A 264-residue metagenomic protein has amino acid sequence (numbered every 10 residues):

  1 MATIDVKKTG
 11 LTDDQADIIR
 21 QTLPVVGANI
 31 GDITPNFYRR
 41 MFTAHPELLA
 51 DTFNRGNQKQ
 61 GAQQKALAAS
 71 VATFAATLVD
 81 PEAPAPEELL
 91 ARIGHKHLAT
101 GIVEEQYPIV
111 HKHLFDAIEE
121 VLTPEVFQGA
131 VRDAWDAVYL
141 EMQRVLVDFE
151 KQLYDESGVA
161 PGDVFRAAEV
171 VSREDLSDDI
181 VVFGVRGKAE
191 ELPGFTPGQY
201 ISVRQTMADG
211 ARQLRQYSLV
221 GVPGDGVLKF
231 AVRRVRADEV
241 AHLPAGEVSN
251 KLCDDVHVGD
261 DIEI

Functional and structural regions predicted by a protein language model:
M1, L67, I201-Q205: A signal for specific C-terminal beta-sheet/loop modules enriched in small/flexible residues with GP/PG/PP motifs
A2-F165: Globin-like tetrapyrrole-binding proteins
V159-D261: Ferredoxin-reductase
